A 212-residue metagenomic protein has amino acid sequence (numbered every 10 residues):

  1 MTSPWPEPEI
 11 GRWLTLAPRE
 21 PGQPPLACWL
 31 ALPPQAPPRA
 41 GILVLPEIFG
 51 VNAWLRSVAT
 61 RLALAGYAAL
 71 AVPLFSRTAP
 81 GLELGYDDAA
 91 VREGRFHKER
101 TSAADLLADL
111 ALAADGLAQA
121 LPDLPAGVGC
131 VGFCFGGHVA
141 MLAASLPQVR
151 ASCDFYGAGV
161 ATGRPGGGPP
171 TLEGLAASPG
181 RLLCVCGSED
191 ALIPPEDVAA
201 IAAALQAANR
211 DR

Functional and structural regions predicted by a protein language model:
M1-R212: N-terminal cap/leader regions of alpha/beta-hydrolase-fold enzymes, predominantly small-molecule hydrolases
